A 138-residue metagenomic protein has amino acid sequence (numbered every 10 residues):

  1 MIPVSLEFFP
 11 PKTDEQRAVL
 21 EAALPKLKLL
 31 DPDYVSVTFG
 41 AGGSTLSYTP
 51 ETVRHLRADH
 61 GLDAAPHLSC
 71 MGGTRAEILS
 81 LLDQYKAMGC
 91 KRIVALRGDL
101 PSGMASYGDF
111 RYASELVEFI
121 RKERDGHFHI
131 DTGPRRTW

Functional and structural regions predicted by a protein language model:
M1-V37: Conserved N-terminal beta1-alpha1 strand-loop-helix module at the mouth
V4-P10, D33-V37, A64-L68, I93-A95 (+2 more regions): Hydrophobic faces of well-ordered beta-strands that scaffold small-molecule active sites in alpha/beta enzyme cores
D14-E15, A41-S47, M71-A76: Acidic-and-aromatic substrate-binding clefts and catalytic sites of carbohydrate-active enzymes
D31-T52, G98-G108: Glycine-rich, proline-tolerant flexible connector loops at the mouths of alpha/beta enzymes
G43-H67, F110-R136: Alpha-helix-loop-beta-strand connector modules within alpha/beta enzyme cores
G73-K86: Catalytic cores of alpha/beta
D83-A95: Hydrophobic or amphipathic alpha-helical targeting/insertion segments
